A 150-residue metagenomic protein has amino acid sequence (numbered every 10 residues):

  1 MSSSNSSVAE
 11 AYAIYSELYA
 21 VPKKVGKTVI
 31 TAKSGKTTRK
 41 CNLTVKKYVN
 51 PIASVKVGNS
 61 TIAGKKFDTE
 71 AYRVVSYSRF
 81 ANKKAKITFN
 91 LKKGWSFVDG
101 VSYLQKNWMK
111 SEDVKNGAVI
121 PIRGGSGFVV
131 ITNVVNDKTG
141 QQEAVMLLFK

Functional and structural regions predicted by a protein language model:
M1-K150: Extracytoplasmic soluble-region selector
